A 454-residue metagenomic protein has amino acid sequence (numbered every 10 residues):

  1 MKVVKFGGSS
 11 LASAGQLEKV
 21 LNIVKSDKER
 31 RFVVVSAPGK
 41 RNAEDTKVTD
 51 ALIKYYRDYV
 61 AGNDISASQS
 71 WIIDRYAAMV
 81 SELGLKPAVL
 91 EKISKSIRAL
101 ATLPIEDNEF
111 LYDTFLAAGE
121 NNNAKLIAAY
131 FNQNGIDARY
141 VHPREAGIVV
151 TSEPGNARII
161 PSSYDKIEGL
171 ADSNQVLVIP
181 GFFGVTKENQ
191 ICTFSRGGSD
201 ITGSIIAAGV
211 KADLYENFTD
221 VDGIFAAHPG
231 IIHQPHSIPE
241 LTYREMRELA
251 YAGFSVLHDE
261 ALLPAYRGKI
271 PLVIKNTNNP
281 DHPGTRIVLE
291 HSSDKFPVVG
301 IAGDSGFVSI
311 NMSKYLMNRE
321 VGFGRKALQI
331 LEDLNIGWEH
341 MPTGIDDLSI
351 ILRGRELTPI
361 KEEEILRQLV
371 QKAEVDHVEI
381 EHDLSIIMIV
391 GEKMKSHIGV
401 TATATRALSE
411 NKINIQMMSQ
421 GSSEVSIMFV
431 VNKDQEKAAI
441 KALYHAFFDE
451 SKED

Functional and structural regions predicted by a protein language model:
M1-H258, L262, V430-N432, S451: Nucleotide/pyrophosphate-binding catalytic subdomain
M1-K2, R30-V33, D137-R139, Q175-V178 (+14 more regions): Structural motif
A37-K40, F183-G184, N278, L316 (+2 more regions): Active-site-proximal loop/turn and secondary-structure-junction residues that shape catalytic pockets, frequently
P38-G39, V221-G223, L272, N276-D281 (+3 more regions): Glycine-rich beta-alpha junction loops
A146-G147, D222-G223, P280, D346 (+1 more regions): Positions that flank functional sites
L257-D259, G268, N278-T285, P359-E362: Surface-exposed amphipathic alpha-helical tracts and adjacent flexible/coil segments at the periphery of soluble enzymes
P283-D454: A conserved regulatory-domain signal marking ACT and ACT-like small-molecule sensing domains and adjacent regulatory
